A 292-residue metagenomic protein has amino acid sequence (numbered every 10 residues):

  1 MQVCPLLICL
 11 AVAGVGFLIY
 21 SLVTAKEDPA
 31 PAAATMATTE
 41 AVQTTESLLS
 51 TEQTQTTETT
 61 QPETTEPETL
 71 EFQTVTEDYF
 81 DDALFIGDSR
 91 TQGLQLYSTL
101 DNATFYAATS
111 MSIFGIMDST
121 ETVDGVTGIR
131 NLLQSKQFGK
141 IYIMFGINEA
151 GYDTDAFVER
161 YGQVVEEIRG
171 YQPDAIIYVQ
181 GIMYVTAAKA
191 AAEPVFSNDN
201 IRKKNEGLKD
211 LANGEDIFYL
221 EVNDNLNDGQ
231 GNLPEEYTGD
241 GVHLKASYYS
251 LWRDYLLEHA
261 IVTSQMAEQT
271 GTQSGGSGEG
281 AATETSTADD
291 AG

Functional and structural regions predicted by a protein language model:
C4-L18: Hydrophobic membrane-insertion alpha-helices, especially the h-region of bacterial N-terminal signal peptides
L22-D82, E268-D289: N-terminal, intrinsically disordered, polar/charged segments of Gram-positive cell-envelope systems that serve as
Q73-R160: Conserved SGNH/GDSL esterase-like catalytic core that processes O-acyl groups on lipids and polysaccharides
M144, Q180-G181: Alpha/beta-hydrolase-fold catalytic nucleophile elbow
A156-V164, I201-R202: Charged helix-capping and loop-helix junction motifs
Q172-I176: A short helix->loop->beta-strand "cap" motif at the edges of active sites that frequently abuts
V185-G292: Catalytic His-Asp segment of secreted/periplasmic serine-dependent ester chemistry enzymes
